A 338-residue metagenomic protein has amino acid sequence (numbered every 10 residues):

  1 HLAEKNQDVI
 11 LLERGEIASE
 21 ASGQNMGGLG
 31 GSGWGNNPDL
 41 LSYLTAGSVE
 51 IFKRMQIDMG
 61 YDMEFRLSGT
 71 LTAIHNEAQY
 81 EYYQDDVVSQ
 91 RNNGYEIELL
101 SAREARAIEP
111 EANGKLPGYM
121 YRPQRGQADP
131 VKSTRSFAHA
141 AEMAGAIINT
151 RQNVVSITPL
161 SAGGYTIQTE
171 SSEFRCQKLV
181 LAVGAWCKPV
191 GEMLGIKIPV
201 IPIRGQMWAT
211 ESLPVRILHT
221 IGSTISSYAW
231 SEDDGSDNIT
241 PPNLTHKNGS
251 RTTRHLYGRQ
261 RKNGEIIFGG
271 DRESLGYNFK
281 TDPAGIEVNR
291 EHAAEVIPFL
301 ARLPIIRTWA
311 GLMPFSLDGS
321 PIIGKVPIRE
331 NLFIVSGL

Functional and structural regions predicted by a protein language model:
H1, L29, G33, D62-F65 (+5 more regions): Active-site substrate-recognition segment that forms the wall of the catalytic cavity or substrate channel
A3-N25: Glycine-rich FAD pyrophosphate-binding loop
E4-Q7, L99, A146, S161 (+3 more regions): C-terminal lid/capping helical subdomain adjacent to the catalytic/cofactor pocket in oxidative enzymes
Q7-V9, I97, L179: Hydrophobic anchor at the start of a short beta-strand that flanks the dinucleotide cofactor-binding loop
E13, S101-A102, T150-Q152, T169 (+1 more regions): Short loop/edge segments at beta-strand edges and connector loops that shape dinucleotide/nucleotide cofactor-binding
G27-I108, H255-L256: Dinucleotide-binding Rossmann-like beta1-alpha1 core, especially the glycine-rich loop that anchors the ADP
Y43-A46, T72-Y82, Y121-A140, N149 (+1 more regions): Short beta-strand to alpha-helix junction loop
M120-K178: Helical element adjacent to the flavin cofactor pocket in flavoenzyme catalytic cores
